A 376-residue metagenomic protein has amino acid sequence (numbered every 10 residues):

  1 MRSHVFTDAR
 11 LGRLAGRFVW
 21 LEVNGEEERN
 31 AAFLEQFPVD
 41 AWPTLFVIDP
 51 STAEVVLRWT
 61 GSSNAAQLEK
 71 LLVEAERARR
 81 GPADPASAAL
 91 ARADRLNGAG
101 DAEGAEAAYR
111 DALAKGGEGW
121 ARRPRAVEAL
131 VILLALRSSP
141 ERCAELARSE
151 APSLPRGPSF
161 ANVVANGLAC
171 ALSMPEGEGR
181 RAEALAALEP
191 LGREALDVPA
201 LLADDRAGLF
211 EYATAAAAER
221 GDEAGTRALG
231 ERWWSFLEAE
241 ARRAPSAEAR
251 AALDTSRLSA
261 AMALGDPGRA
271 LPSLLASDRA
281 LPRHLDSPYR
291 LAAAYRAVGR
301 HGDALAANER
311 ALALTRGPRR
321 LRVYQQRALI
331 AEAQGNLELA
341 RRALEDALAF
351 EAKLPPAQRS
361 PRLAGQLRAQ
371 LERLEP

Functional and structural regions predicted by a protein language model:
R2-N30, V39, P50: Thiol-based oxidoreductase modules, predominantly thioredoxin-like and allied folds used for disulfide exchange
V39-R80: Non-catalytic, surface beta->alpha helical segment in thiol-disulfide oxidoreductase systems
P85-K115, Y212, S259-M262: Alpha-helical segment of the N-proximal tetratricopeptide repeat
A99, L136-R137, A171-E178, R220 (+3 more regions): Structural motif corresponding to the intra-repeat A-B loop/turn of tetratricopeptide repeats
L113-R125, A151-N162, G192-R206, F236-R250 (+2 more regions): Flexible helix-coil transition and linker loops at the boundaries of alpha-helical arrays
